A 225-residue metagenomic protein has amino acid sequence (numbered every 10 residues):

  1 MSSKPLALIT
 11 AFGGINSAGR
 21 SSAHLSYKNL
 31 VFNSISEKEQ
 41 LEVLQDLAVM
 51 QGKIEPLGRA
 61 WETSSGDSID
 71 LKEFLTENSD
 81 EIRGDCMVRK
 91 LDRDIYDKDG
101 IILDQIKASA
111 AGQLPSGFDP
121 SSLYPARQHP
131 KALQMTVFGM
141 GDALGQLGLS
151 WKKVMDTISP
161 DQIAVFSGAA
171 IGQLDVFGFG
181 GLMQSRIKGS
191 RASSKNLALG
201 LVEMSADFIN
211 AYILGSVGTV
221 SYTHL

Functional and structural regions predicted by a protein language model:
M1-V220: Conserved "HGTGT" condensation-loop signature of ketosynthase/thiolase-family condensing enzymes that catalyze
T223-H224: Conserved small/polar residues in nucleotide/adenosyl-binding loops
